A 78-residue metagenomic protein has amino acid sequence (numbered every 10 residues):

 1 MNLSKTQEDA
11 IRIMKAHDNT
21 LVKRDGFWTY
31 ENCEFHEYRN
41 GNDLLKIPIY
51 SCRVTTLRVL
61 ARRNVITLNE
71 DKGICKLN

Functional and structural regions predicted by a protein language model:
M1-S51: Short amphipathic alpha-helical interface segments
L3, L57-L60, L77: Generic leucine side-chain signal with a strong bias for well-ordered alpha-helical environments
K23, L68-E70: Generic beta-strand structural signal
L45-R63, L68: Short amphipathic alpha-helical interaction segments
D71-N78: Short, cationic-aromatic polyanion-contact patches
